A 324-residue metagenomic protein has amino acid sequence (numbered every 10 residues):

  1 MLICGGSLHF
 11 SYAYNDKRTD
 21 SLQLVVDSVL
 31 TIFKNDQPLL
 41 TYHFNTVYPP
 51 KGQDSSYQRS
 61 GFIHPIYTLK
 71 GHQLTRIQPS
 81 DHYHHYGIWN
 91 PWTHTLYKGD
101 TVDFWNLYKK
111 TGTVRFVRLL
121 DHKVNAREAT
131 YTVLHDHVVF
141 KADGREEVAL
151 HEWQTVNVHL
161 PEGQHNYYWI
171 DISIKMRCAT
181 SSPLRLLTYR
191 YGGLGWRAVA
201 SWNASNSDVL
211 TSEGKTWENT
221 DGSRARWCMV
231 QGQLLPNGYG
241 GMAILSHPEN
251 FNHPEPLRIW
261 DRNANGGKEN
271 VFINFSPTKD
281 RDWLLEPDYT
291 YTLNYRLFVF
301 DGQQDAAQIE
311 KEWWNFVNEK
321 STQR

Functional and structural regions predicted by a protein language model:
M1-D16: Bacterial Sec-dependent N-terminal signal peptides
Y14-H84, P248, Q304, E310: Beta-strand-rich N-terminal accessory domains
Y42-V47, D54-S56, P65, G163-L210: Acidic (Asp/Glu-rich), glycine- and aromatic
P50-W105, L210-V230: Extracellular/lumen-exposed scaffold segments
Y83-N166: Extended, loop-rich substrate-binding clefts of extracytoplasmic carbohydrate-active enzymes
H135-K141, V156-E162, M176-T180, A198-W202 (+1 more regions): Beta-strand elements of well-folded, non-transmembrane domains
Y191-W196, S201-K279: Trp/Gly-enriched beta-strand surface patches
L245-R324: Beta-strand-rich recognition/accessory modules
